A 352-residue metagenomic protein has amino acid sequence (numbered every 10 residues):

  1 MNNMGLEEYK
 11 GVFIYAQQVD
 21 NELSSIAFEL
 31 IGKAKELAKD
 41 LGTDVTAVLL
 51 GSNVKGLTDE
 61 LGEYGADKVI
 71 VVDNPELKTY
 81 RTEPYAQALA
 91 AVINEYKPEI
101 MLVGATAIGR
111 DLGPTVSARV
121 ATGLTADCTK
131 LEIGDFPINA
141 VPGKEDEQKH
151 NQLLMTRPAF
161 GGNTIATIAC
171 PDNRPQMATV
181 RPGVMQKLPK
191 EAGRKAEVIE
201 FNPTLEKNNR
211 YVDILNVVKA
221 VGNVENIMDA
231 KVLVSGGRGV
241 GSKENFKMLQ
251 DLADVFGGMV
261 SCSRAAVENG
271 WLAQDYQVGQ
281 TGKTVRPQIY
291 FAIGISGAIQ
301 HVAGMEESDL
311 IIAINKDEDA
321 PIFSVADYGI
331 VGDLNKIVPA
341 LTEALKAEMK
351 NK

Functional and structural regions predicted by a protein language model:
M1-K352: N-terminal glycine-rich FAD/FM-binding segment characteristic of electron-transfer flavoproteins
